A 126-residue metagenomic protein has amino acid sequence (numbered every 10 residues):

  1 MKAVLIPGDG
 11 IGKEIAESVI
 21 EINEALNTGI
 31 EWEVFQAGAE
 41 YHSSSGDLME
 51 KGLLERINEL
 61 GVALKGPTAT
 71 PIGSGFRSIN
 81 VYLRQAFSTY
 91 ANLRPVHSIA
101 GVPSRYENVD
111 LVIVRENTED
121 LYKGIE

Functional and structural regions predicted by a protein language model:
M1-G10, A39-E126: Anion-binding alpha/beta catalytic cores of soluble intermediary-metabolism enzymes, centered on
M1-Q36: N-terminal phosphate-binding or glycine-rich loops at protein starts, especially the Walker A/P-loop of NTPases
